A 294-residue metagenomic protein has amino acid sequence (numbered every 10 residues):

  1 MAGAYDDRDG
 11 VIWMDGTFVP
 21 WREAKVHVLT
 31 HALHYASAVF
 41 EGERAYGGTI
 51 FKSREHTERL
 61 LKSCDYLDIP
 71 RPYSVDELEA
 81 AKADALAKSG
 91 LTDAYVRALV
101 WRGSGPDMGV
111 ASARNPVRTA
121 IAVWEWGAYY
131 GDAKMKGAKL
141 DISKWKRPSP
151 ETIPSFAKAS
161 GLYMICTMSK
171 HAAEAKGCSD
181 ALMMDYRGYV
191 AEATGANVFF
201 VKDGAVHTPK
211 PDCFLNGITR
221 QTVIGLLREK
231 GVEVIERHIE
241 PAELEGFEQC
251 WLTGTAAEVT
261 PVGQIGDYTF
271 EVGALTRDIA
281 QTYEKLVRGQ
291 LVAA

Functional and structural regions predicted by a protein language model:
M1-D84, G109-A294: Helix-start/capping segments and mature chain N-termini
L78-D107, W124: Short, acidic/charged, Gly/Pro-enriched secondary-structure junctions
